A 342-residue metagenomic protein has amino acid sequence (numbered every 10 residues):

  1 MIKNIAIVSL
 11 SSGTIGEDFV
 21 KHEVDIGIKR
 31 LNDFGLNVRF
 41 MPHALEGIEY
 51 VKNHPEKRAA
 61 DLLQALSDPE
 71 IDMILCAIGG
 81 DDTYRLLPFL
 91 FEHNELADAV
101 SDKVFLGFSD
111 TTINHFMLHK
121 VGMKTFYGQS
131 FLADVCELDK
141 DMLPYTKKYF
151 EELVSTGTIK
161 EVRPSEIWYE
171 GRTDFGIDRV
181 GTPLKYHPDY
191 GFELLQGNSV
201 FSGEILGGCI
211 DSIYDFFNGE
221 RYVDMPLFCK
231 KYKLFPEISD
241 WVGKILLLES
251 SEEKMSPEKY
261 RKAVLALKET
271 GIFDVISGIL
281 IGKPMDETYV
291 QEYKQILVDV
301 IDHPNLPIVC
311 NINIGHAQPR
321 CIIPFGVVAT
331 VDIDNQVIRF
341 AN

Functional and structural regions predicted by a protein language model:
M1-E70: ATP/NTP phosphate-donor binding region
I7, I74, D110, I213 (+2 more regions): Buried hydrophobic positions in well-ordered alpha/beta secondary-structure cores of metabolic enzymes
S67-F91: Long, hydrophobic/aromatic-enriched structural stretches that serve as scaffold segments
M73-L75, L106, I245-E249, L280: Structural motif
E92-M117, K124-L132, P307: Short, acidic/small-residue loops that bind anionic groups at enzyme active sites
F126-D211: Conserved anion/nucleotide-ligand pocket segment
I205-P257: Oxyanion-binding "anion nests"
K259, L265-K268, G278-N342: ATP/nucleoside-binding phosphotransfer catalytic cores, i.e., glycine-rich phosphate-binding loops
